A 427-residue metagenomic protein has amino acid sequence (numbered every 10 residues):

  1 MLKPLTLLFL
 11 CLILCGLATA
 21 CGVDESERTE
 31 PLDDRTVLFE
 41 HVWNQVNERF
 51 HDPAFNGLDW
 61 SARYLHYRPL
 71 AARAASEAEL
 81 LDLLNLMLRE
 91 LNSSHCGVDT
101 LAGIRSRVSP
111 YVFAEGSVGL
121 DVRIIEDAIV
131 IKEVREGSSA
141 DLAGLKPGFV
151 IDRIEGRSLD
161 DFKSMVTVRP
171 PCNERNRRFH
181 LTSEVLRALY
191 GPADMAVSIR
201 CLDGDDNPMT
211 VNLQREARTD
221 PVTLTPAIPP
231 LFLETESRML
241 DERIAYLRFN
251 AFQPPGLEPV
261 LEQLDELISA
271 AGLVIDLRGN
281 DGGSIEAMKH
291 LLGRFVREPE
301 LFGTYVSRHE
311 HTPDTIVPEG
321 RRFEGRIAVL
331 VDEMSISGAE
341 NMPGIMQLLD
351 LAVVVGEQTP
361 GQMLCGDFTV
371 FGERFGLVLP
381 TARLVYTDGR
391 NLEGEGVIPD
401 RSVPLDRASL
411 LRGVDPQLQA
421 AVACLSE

Functional and structural regions predicted by a protein language model:
L8-L17: Bacterial N-terminal signal peptides
E30-F55: Mature N-terminal segment immediately following signal peptide/propeptide cleavage in secreted/periplasmic
A54-D127, P192-S198, L202-E234, V422: Extended, small/polar residue-biased N-terminal targeting/export presequences and adjacent propeptide/linker tracts
R73-E79, P147-S198, A287-K289, Q362-M363 (+1 more regions): PDZ domains, with a preference for the canonical peptide-binding region formed by the helix
Y111-D161, P254, A382-R383: PDZ/PDZ-like domain segments forming the peptide/carboxylate-binding groove, activating on the N-terminal beta-strands
A140-N176, V274-D276, M346-L349, V354-V355 (+2 more regions): Conserved PDZ fold ligand-binding element
Y190-G372, L410, C424-S426: Cleft-lining beta-strand/loop regions that shape enzyme active-site pockets
